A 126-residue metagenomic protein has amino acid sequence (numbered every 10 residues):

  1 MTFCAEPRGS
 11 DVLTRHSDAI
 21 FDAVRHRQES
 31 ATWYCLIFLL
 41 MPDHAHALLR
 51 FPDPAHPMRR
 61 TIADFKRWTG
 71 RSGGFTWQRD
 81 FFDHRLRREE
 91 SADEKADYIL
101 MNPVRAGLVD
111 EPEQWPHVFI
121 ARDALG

Functional and structural regions predicted by a protein language model:
M1-G126: Short catalytic/metal-binding and nucleic-acid-binding patches
